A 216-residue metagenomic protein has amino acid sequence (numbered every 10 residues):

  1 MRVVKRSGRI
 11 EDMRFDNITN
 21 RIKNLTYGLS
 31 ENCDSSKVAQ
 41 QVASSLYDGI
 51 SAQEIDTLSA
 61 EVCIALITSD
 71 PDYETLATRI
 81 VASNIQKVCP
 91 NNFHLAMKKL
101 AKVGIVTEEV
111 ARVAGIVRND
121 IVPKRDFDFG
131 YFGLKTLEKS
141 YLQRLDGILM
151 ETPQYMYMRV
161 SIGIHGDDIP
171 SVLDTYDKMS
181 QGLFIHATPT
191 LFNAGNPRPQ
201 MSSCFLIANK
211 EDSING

Functional and structural regions predicted by a protein language model:
M1-G216: Extended catalytic cores of very large enzyme megasubunits
